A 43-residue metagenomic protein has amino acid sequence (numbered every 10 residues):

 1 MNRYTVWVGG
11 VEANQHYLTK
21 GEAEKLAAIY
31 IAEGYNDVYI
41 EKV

Functional and structural regions predicted by a protein language model:
M1-E12, Y39-K42: Short aromatic-glycine-(Arg/Gly/Cys) micro-motifs in beta-strand/loop hairpins
G9-E22: A short, exposed loop/beta-hairpin motif centered on an aromatic-Gly-Thr core
G21-I29: Short, surface-exposed linear segments at secondary-structure transitions and domain or protein termini
A28-V43: Terminal leader/tail segments of proteins
